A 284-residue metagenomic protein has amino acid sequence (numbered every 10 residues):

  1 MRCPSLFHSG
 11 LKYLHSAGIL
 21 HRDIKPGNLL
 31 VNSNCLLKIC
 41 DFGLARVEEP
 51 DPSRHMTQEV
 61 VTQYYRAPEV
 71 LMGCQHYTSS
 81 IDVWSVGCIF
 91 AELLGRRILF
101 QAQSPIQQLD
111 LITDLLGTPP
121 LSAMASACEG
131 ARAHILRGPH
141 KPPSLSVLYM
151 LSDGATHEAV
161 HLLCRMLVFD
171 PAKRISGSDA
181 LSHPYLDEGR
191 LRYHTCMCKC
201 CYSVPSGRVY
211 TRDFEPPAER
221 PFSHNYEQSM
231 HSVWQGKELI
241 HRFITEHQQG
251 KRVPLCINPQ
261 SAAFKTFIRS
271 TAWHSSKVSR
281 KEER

Functional and structural regions predicted by a protein language model:
C3-P4: Activation segment signature within eukaryotic-like protein kinase domains
H15-N32: Catalytic-loop of the protein kinase fold
M56-V70: Conserved activation segment of eukaryotic-like protein kinases, specifically the C-terminal portion of the activation
V70-I81, L99: Conserved end of the kinase activation segment
T118-C164: C-terminal lobe substrate-recognition/regulatory segment of protein kinase catalytic domains
V160-D179: A conserved short helix/loop substructure at the end of the activation segment of eukaryotic-like protein kinase domains
R192-R284: Intrinsically disordered, low-complexity regulatory tails and linkers that flank structured modules
